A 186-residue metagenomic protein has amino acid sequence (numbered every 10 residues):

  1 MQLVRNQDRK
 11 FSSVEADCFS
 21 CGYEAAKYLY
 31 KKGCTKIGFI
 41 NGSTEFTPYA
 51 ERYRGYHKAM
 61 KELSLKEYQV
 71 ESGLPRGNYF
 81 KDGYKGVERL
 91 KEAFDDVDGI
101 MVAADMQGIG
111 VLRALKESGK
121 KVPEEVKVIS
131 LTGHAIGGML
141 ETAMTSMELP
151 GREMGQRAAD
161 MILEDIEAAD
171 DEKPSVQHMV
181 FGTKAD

Functional and structural regions predicted by a protein language model:
M1: Gly/Ser-rich helix-loop-strand patches that form or flank binding pockets for ribonucleotide-derived cofactors
R5-D186: Bacterial carbohydrate/catabolite-sensing allosteric modules
